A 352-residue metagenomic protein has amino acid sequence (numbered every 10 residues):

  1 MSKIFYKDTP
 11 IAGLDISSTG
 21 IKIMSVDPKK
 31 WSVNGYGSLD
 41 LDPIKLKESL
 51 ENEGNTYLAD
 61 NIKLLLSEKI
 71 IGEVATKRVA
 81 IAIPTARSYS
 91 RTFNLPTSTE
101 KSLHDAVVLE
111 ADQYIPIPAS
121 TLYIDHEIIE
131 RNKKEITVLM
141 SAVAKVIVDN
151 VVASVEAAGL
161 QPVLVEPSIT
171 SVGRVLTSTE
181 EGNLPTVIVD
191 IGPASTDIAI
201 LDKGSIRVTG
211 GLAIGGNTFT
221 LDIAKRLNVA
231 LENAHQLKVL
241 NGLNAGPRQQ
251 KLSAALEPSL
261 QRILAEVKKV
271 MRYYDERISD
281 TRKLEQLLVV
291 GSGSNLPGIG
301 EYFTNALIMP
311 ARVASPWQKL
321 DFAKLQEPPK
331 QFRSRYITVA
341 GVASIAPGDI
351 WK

Functional and structural regions predicted by a protein language model:
S2-P43, K77-P84, T177-V208, G215-T218 (+2 more regions): Gly/Thr-rich phosphate-binding beta-strand-loop-beta motif of the actin/hexokinase/Hsp70
K7-D8, A59-G72, T179-N183, K269-Y274: Phosphate-interacting basic helix/loop segments used at nucleotide- and nucleic-acid interfaces
G35-K69, P247-A255, E327-K330: N-terminal phosphate-binding loop and adjacent alpha-helix
P43-L50, V146-V172, G182, S205-P247: Glycine-rich phosphate-binding loop plus the immediately following alpha-helix
R78, A82-S178, Q286, P316-L320 (+1 more regions): Active-site neighborhood for divalent-cation/phosphate handling
R226, L237-E285: Adenine-nucleotide phosphate-binding core of ATP-dependent small-molecule kinases
R282-R312, P316: Glycine-rich phosphate-binding loops at beta-strand->alpha-helix junctions
S294, R312-K352: Glycine-rich phosphate-binding/hydrolytic loop that grips phosphoryl groups
